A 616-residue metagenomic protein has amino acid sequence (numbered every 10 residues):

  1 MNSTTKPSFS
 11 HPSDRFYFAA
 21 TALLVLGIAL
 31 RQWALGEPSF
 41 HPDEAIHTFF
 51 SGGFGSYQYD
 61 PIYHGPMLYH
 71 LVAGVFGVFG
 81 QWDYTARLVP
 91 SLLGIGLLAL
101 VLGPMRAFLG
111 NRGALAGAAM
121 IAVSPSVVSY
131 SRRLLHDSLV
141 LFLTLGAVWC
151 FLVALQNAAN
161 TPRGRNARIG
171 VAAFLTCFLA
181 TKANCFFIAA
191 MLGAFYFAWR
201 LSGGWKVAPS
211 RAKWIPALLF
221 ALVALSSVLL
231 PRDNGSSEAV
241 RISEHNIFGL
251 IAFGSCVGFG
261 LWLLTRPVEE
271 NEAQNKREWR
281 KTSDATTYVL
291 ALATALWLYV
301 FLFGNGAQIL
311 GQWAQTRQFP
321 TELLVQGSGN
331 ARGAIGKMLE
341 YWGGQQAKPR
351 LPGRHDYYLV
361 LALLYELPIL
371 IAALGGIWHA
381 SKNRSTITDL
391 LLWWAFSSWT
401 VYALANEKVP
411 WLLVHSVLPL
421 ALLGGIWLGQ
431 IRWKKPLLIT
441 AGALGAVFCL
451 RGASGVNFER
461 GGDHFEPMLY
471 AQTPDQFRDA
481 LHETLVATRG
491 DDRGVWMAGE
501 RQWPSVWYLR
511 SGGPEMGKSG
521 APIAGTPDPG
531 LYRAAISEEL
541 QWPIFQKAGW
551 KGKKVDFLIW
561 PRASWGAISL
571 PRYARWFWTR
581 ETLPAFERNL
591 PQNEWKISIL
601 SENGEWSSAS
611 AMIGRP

Functional and structural regions predicted by a protein language model:
N2-K435, A453-V456: Membrane-integral, polyisoprenol-dependent glycosyltransferases of the GT-C/oligosaccharyltransferase superfamily
A194-F195, R317-F319, G512, K547-K551: Short secondary-structure boundary/capping segments
L292-A293, V486-D491, A524-L531: Flexible, charged surface loops at secondary-structure boundaries
Y341-A347, L359, L438-R510, I568-A609: Membrane-proximal, lumen/periplasm-facing interface regions of secretory-pathway glyco- and lipid-modifying enzymes
W399, Q502, A521-I523, L540-P543: Solvent-exposed loop/turn segments at secondary-structure junctions within structured extracellular/periplasmic domains
V495-G499, G517, A535-S537: Short, hydrophobic beta-strand segments that form beta-sheet elements in well-ordered domains
Q502-G525, A548: Extracytoplasmic
D528-L531, A535-P616: Aromatic/acidic, Gly/Pro-rich catalytic loop(s) in extracytoplasmic/lumenal soluble domains of multi-pass membrane
